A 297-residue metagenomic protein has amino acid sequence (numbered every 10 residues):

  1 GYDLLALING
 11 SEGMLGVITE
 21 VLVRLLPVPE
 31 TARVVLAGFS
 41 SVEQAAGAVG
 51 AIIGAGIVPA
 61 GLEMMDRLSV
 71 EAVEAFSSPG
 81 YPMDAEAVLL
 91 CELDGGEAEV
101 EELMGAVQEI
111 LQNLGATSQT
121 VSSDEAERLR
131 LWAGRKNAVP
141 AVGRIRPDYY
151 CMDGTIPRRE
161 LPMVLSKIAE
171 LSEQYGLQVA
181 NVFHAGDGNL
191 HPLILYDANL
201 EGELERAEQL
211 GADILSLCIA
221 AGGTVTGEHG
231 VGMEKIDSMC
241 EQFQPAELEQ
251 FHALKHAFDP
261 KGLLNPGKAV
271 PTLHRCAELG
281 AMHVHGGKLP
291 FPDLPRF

Functional and structural regions predicted by a protein language model:
G1-F297: Noncatalytic alpha-helical scaffold of FAD-dependent oxidoreductases
